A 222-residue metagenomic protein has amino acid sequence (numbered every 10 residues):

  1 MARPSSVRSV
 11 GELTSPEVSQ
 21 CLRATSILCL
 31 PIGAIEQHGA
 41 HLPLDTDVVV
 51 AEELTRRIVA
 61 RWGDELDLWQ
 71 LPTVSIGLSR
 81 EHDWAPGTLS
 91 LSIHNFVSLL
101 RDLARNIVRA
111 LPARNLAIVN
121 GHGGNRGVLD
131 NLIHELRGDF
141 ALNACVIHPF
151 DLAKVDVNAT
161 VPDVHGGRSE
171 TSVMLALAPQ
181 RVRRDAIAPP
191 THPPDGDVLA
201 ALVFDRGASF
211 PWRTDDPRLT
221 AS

Functional and structural regions predicted by a protein language model:
M1-N115, G123-S222: Extended, histidine- and acidic-residue-enriched regions that form the cofactor-binding/catalytic faces
